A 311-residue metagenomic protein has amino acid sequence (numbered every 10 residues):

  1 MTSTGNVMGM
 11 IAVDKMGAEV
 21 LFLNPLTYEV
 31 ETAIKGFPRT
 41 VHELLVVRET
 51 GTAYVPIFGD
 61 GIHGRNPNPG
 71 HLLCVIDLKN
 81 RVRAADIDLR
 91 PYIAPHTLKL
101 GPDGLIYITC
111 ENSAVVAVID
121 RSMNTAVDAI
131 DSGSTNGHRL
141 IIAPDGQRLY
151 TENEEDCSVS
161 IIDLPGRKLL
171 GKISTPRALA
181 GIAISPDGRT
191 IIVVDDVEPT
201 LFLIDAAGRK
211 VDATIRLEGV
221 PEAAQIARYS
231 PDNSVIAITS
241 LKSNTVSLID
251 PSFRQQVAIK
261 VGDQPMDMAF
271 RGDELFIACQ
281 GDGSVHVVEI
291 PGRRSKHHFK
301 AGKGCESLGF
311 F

Functional and structural regions predicted by a protein language model:
M1-F311: Predominantly soluble domains enriched in secretory-pathway, periplasmic, or organellar proteins
